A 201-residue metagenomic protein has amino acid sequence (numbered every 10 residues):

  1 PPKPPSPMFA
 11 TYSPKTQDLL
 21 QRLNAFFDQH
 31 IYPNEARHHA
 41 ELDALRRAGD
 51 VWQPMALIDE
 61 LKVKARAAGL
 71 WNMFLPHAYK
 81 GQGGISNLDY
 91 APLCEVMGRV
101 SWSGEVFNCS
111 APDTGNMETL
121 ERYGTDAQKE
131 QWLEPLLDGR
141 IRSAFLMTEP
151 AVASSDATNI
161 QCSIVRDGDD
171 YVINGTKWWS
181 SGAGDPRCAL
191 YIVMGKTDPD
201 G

Functional and structural regions predicted by a protein language model:
K3-S110, A127-R142: Amphipathic, small/basic residue-rich leader segments at the start of a protein or domain
M97, Y123-T125, D167-D169, K196-D200: Short loop segments at secondary-structure junctions
F107-A127, D156: N-terminal glycine-rich flavin-associated loop
N116-L120, L146, A189-V193: Adenylate-forming
R142-E149, T176: Short Pro/Gly-enriched beta-strand edge/turn motifs at strand-loop
A151-I160: Active-site-adjacent elements of ketosynthase-type condensing enzymes
C162-V165: A structural signal for short hydrophobic beta-strand segments in well-ordered beta-sheet cores
D170, N174-G201: A short core secondary-structure module
